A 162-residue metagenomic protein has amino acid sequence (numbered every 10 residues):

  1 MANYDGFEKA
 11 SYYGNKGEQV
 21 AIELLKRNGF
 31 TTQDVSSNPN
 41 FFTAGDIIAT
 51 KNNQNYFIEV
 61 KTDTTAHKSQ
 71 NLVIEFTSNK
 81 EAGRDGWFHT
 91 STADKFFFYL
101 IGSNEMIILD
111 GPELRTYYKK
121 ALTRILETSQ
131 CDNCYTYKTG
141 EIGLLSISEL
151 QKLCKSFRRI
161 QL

Functional and structural regions predicted by a protein language model:
M1-Q19, S36-N40: A short, highly charged nucleic-acid-interacting micro-segment common to nuclease and nuclease-linked defense proteins
Y4-S11, D34, K61-M106: Catalytic cores of nucleic-acid endonucleases
L25, I47-A66: Conserved catalytic cores of phosphodiester-cleaving nucleases, focusing on short active-site segments
R27, T50, I101-L162: Non-catalytic C-terminal interaction segments of nucleic acid-processing enzymes
R27-S36: Short secondary-structure junctions
P39-I48: Beta-rich nucleic-acid/ligand-interaction surfaces
T43, Q54, T92: Residues that flank catalytic or metal-binding motifs in active/ligand-binding sites
